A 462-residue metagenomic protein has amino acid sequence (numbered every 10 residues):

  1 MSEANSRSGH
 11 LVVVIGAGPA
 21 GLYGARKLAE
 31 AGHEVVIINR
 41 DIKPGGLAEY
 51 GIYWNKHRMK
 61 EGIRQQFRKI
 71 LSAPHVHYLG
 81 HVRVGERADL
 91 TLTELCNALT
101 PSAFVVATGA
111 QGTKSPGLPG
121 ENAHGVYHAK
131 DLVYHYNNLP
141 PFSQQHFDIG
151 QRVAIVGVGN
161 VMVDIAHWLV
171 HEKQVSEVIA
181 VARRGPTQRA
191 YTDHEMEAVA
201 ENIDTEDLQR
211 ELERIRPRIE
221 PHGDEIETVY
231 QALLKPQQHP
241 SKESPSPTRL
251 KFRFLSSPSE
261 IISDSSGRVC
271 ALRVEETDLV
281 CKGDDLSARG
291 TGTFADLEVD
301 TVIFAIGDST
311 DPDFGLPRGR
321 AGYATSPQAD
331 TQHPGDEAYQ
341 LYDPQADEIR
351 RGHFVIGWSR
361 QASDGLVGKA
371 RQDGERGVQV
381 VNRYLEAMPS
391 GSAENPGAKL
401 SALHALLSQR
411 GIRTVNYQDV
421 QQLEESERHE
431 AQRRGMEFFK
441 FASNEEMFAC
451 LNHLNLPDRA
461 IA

Functional and structural regions predicted by a protein language model:
M1-L11, G62-F67, E121-H135: Extreme N-terminal leader/targeting segments of oxidoreductases
R7-R83, W168-D224: Beta1-alpha1 glycine-rich phosphate/pyrophosphate-binding loop at the start of Rossmann-like nucleotide-binding domains
F67-L118, S259-R273: Feature captures the FAD/FMN-dependent oxidoreductase FAD-binding
P101-G109, E298-G307: Short hydrophobic core segments
T108-E121, D308-G319: Flavin (primarily FAD) binding-site architecture
G112-K173, T325-Y342: Glycine-rich dinucleotide-binding loop and its adjacent helix/turn
A123-H124, E337, D343-P344, E348-A462: C-terminal, flexible cofactor-proximal segment of oxidoreductases
V163-D296, F314, V381-E394: Dinucleotide-binding/catalytic capping subdomain of oxidoreductase cores
